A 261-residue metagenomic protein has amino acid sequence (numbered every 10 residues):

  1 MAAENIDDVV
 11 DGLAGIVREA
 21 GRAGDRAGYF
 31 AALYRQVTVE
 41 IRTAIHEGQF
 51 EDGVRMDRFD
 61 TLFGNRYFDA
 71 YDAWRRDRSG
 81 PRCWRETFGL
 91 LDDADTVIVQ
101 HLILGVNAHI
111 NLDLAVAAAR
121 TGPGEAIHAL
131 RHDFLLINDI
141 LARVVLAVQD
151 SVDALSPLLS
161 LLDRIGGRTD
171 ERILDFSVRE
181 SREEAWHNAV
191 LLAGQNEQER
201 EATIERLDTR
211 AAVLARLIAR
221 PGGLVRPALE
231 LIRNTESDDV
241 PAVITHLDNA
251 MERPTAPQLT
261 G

Functional and structural regions predicted by a protein language model:
M1-D11: Acidic, low-complexity proline/glycine-rich segments
D11, G15, A32-V39, N65 (+3 more regions): Generic structural signal for well-ordered, non-membrane alpha-helices
L13-G24, L90-A94: Short, charged, low-complexity loops and linkers
A20-F68: N-terminal interaction modules that seed assembly of large macromolecular complexes
G48-D150: Internal, hydrophobic cores of structured domains that mediate oligomerization or house catalytic pockets within large
R120-L192: Long, charge-rich C-terminal accessory regions
L174-G261: A cross-kingdom marker for long, charged
